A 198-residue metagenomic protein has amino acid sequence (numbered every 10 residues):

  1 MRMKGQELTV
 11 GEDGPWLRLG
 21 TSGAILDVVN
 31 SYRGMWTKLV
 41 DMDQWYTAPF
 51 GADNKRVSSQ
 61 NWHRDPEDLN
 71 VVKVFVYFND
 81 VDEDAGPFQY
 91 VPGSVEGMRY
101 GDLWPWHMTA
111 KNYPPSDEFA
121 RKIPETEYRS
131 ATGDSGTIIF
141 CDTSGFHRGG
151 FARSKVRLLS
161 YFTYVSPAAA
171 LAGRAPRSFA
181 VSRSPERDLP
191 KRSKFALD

Functional and structural regions predicted by a protein language model:
M1-Q60: Non-heme Fe(II)-dependent double-stranded beta-helix
M35-K38, H63-E67, F78-P87, G93-V95: Active-site region of the double-stranded beta-helix
V40-D41, K55-Q60, V72-K73, D84-Y90 (+2 more regions): A short secondary-structure junction signal
R56-N61, Y113-P124, A175-F179: Short, surface-exposed loop/helix-turn segments at secondary-structure junctions that function as lids/hinges flanking
S59-P66, F146-G149: Histidine-centered catalytic micro-motifs
E67-E83, T132-G133, F140, T163-S166: Short, conserved beta-strand element in jelly-roll/cupin
E83-F146: Double-stranded beta-helix
Y100-P105, T137-F140, S144-D198: Non-heme Fe(II)/2-oxoglutarate
